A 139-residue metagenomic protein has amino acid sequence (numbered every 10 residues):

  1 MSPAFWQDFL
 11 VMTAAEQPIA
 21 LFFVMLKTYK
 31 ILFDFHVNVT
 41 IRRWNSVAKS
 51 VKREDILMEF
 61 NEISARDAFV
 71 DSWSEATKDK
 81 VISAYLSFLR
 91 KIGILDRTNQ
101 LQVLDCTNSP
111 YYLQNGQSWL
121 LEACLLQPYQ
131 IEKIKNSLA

Functional and structural regions predicted by a protein language model:
M1-I19: Eukaryotic partner-binding/assembly regions in large regulatory complexes
L10-E16, M25-L26, K30-I31, F35 (+1 more regions): Leucine-rich, amphipathic alpha-helical/linker segments
I19-F23, K27-K49: Positively charged, polyanion-binding regions of nucleic-acid-associated proteins
D34-N38, M58, S87: Contiguous, well-ordered alpha-helical segments that form the cores/surfaces of helical PPI scaffolds
V39, I63-D67, I92: A short secondary-structure junction motif
R53-N61: An amphipathic alpha-helix signature
N61-V81: Short, positively charged loop/turn segments that connect secondary-structure elements
S74-A139: Accessory, usually C-terminal, subdomains that scaffold auxiliary metal cofactors
